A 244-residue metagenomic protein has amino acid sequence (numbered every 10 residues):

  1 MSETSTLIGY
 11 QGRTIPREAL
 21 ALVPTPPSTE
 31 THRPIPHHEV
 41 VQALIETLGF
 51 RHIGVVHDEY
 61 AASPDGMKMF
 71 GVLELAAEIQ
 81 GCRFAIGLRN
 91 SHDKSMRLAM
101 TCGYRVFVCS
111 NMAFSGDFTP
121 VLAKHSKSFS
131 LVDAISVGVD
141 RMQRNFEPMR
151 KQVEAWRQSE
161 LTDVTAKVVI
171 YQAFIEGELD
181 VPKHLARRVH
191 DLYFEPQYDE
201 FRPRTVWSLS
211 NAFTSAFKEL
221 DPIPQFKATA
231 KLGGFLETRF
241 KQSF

Functional and structural regions predicted by a protein language model:
M1-K68, A76: N-terminal low-complexity, intrinsically disordered segments
M1-L7, A76-F244: Intrinsically disordered, low-complexity regions enriched in serine/threonine
